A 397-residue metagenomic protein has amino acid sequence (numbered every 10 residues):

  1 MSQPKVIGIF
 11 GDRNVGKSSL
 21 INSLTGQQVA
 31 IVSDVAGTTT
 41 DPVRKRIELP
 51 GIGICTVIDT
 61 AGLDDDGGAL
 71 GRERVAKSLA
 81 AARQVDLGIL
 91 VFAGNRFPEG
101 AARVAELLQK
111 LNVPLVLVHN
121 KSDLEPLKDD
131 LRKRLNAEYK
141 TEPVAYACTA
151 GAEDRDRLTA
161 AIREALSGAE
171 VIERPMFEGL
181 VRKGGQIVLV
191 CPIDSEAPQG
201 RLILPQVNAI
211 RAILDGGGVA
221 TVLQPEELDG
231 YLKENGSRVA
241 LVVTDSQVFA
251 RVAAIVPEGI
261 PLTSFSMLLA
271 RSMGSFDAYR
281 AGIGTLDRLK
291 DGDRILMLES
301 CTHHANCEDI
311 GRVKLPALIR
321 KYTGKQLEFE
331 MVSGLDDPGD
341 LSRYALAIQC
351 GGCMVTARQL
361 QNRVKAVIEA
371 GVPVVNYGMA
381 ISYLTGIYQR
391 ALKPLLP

Functional and structural regions predicted by a protein language model:
M1-R72, A80-A81: Conserved G1/Walker A P-loop phosphate-binding module
G16-S19, R157-L158, L189, S195-A212 (+1 more regions): Short, charged N-terminal beta->alpha structural module
K45-G53, E73-P143, P175, G179 (+4 more regions): Conserved C-terminal guanine-recognition region of P-loop GTPase G domains, centered on the G4
T60, F92-N95, V113-D129, A145-E153 (+7 more regions): G-domain G4 guanine-recognition motif of GTPases
V85, V239, Y344: An anion/phosphate-binding loop that grips the pyrophosphate of nucleotide cofactors and donors
V113-V116, K121-G179, Q186-V188, G217-A220 (+4 more regions): Canonical P-loop GTPase G-domain recognition
R157-A169, I260-L289, L296, I368-P397: Ser/Thr/Gly-rich flexible loops in soluble cytosolic domains mediating phosphotransfer, phosphorylation
R271-G324, E330-D336, L341: Redox- and metal-dependent alpha/beta enzyme cores, enriched for Fe-S-associated oxidoreductases and cofactor-handling
